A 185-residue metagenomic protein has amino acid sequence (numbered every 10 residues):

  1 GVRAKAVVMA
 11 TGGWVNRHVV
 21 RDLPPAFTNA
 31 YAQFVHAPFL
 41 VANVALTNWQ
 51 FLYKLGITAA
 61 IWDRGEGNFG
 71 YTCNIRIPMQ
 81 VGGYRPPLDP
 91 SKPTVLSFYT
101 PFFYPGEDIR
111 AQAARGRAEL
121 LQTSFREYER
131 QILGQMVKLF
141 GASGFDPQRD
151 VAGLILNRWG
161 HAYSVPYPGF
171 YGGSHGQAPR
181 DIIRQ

Functional and structural regions predicted by a protein language model:
V2-R64: Glycine-rich loop(s) and the adjacent beta-strand/alpha-helix scaffold that form part
A45, F51-Q185: Conserved flavin/dinucleotide-binding core of flavoenzymes
